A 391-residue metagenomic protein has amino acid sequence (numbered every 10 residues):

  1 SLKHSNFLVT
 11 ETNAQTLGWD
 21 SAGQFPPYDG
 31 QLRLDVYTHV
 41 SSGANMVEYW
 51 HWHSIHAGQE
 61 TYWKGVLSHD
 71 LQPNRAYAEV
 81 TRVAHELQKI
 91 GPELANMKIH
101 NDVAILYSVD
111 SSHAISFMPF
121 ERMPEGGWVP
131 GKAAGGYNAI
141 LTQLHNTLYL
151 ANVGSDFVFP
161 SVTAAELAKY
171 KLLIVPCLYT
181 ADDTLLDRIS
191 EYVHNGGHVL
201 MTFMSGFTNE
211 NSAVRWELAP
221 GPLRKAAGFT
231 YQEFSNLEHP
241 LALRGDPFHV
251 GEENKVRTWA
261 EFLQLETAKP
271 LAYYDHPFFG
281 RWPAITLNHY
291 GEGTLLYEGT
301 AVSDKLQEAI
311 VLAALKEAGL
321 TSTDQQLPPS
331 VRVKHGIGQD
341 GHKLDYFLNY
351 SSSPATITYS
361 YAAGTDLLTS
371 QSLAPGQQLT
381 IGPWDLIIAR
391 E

Functional and structural regions predicted by a protein language model:
S1-E391: Carbohydrate-binding surfaces of carbohydrate-active enzymes
